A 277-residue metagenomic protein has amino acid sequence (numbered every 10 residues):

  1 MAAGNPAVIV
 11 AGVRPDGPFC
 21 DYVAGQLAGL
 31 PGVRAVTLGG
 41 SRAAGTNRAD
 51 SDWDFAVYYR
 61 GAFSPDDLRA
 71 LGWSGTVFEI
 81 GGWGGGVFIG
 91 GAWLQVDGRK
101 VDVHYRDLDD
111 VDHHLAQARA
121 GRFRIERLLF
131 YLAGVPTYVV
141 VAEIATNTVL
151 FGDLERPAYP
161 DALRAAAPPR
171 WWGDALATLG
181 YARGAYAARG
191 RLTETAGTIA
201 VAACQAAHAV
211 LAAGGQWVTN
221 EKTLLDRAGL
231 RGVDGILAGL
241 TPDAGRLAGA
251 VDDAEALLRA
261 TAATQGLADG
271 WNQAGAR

Functional and structural regions predicted by a protein language model:
M1-T37: Helical scaffold of the NTase/Pol beta-like nucleotidyltransferase catalytic core
A2-G12, T76-A187: Conserved NTP/Mg2+-binding pocket subregion across the NTase superfamily
L38-G75, G90-Y105: Catalytic metal-binding acidic patch
A43-A44, L108-D110, Q216-V218: Short, solvent-exposed loop/turn segments at secondary-structure junctions
A49-D50, H114-Q117, L224-L225: Short aromatic-enriched loop/helix-cap "lid" or pocket-rim segments at secondary-structure transitions that line
A145-R277: Conserved nucleotidyltransferase catalytic core and NTase-mimicking acidic/glycine-rich helix/loop elements in nucleic
